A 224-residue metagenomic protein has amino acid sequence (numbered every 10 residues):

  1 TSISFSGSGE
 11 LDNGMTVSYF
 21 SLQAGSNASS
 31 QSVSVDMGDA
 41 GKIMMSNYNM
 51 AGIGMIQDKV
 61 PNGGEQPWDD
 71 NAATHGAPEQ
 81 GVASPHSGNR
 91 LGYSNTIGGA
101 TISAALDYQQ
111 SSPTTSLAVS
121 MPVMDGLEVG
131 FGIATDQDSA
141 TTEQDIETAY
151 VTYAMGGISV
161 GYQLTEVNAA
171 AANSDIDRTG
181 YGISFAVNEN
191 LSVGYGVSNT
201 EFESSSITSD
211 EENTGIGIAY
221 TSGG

Functional and structural regions predicted by a protein language model:
T1-G224: Outer-membrane beta-barrel proteins
